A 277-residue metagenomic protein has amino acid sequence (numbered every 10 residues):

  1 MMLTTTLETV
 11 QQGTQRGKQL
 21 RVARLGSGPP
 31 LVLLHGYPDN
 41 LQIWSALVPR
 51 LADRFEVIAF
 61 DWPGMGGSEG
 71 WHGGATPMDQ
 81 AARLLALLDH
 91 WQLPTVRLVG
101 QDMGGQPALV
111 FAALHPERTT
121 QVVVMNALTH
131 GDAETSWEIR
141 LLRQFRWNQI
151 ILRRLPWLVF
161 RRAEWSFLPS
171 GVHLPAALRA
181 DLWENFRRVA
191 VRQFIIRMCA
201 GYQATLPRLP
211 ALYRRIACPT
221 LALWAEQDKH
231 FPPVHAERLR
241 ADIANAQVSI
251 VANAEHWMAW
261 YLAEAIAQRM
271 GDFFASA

Functional and structural regions predicted by a protein language model:
M1-L31, A52-F55, D89, L93-T95 (+2 more regions): Alpha/beta-hydrolase fold catalytic core
R24-G67: Conserved HGGG/HGGXW glycine-rich cap/lid loop of the alpha/beta-hydrolase fold
A59-G100, A267-Q268: Active-site loop/oxyanion-hole signature of alpha/beta-hydrolase fold enzymes
A113, T120-I151: Flexible "cap/lid" loop of the alpha/beta hydrolase fold
A133-T135, R154-R214: Conserved alpha/beta-hydrolase catalytic His-Asp/Glu region
I216, A222-W224: Short beta-strand/loop motif that positions the catalytic acidic residue of the alpha/beta-hydrolase fold
Q227-F231: Acidic catalytic loop of the alpha/beta-hydrolase fold
A246-A277: Catalytic active-site module of serine/aspartate enzymes centered on a nucleophile-bearing elbow/loop
